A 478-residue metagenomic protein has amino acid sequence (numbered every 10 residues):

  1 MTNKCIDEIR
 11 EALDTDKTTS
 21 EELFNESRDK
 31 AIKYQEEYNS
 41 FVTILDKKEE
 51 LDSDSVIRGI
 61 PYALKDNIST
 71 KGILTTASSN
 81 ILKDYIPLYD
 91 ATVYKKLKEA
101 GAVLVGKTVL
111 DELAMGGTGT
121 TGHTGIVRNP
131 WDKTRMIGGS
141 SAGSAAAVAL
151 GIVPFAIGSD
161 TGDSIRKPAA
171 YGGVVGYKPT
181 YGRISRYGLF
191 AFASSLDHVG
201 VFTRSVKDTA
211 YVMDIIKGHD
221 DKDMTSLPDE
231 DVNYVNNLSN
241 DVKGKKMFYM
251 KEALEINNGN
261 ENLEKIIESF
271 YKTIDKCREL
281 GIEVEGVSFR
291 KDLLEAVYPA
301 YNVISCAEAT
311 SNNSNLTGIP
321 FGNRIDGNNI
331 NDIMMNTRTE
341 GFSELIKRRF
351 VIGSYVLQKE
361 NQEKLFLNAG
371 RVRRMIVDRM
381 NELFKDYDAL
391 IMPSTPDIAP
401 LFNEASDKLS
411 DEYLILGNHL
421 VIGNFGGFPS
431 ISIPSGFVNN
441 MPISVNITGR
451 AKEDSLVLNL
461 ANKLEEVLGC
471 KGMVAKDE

Functional and structural regions predicted by a protein language model:
M1-I86, D90-A91, L113-G116, T225-P228 (+4 more regions): Short, well-ordered alpha-helical
L23-S27, V297-Y301, I346-S354: Short alpha-helical scaffolding segments that buttress acidic/His motifs in well-ordered protein cores
K33, K95, E99, L150-A156 (+8 more regions): Structural helix-boundary/capping segments
N39, P154, D388-L390: Conserved acidic residues
I57-V199, M250-E252, A307, M392-S410: Short glycine/serine-rich loop/turn segments
N80, D84, T225-S226, Y301 (+4 more regions): Short, surface-exposed loop/helix-turn segments at secondary-structure junctions that function as lids/hinges flanking
V105, E283-R290, I431: General small-molecule cofactor/ligand-binding pocket signal
R324-R348: Glycine-rich phosphate/pyrophosphate-binding loop and adjacent beta-alpha nucleotide/cofactor-binding cores
